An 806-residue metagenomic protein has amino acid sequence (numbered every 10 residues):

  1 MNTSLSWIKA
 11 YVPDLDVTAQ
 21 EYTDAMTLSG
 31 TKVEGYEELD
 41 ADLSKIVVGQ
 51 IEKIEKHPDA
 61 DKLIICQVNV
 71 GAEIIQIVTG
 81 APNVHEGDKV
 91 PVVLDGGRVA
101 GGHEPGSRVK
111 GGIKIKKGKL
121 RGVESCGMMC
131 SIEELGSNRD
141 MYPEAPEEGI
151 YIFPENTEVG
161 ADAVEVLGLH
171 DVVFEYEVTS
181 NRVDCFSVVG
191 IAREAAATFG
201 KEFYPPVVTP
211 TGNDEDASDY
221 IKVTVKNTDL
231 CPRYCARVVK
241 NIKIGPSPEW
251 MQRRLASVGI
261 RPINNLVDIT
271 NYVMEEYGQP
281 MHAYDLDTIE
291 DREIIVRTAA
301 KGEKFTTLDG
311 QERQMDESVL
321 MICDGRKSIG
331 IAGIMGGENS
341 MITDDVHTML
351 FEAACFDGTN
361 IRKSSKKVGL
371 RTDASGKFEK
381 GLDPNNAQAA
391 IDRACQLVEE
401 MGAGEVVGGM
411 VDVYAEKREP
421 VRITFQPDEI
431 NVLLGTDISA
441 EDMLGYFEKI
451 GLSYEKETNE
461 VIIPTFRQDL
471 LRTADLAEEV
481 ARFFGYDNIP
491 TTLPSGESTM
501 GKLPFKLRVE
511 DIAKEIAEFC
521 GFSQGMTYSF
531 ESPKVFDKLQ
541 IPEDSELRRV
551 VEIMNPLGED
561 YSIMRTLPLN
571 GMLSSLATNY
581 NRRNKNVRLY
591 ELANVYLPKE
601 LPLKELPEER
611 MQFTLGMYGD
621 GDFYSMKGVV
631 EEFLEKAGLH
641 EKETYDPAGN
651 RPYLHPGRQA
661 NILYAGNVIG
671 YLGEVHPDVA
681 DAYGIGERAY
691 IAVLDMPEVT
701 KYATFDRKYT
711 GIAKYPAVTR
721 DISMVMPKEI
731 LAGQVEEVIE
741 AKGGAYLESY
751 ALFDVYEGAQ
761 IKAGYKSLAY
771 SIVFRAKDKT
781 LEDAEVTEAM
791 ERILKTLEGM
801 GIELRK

Functional and structural regions predicted by a protein language model:
M1-E215, L350, G369, D373 (+3 more regions): Phosphate-backbone binding interfaces of nucleic-acid-interacting proteins
N2, K449-L452, D469, K599-L603 (+3 more regions): A carboxyl-terminal module marker
L5, D24, I64, F203-E303: Glycine/proline-enriched, intrinsically flexible loops and inter-domain linkers
D40-S44, G212-N213, S498-T499, L503 (+3 more regions): Beta-rich nucleic-acid/ligand-interaction surfaces
V48-V78, V159, N264, T270-N339: Conserved mixed alpha/beta core segments that line enzyme active sites in large multi-domain catalysts
R121-C130, E134-G136, A145, G149-Y151 (+6 more regions): Mobile "lid/hinge" segments at catalytic clefts and subdomain interfaces of large enzymes
G190, I423-P427, N431-K585, R720 (+2 more regions): Extended, well-folded interaction surfaces typified by the phenylalanyl-tRNA synthetase beta subunit core
F199-V225, G402-I430, D437: Terminal amphipathic helices with adjacent charged low-complexity linkers/tails
